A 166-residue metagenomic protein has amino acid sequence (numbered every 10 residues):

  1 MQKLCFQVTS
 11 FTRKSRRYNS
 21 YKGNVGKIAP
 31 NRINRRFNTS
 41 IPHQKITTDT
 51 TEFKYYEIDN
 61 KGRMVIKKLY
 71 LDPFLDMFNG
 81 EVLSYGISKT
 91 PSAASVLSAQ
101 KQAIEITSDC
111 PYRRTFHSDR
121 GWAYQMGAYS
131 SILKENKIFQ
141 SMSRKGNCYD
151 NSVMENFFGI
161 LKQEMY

Functional and structural regions predicted by a protein language model:
M1, V8, I33, D49 (+7 more regions): Mobile genetic element proteins and their domesticated derivatives, centered on retroelements and DNA transposons
M1-I41, N147: Basic, flexible linker segments flanking DNA-binding modules in nucleic acid-interacting mobile-element proteins
N19-S20, N24, S118-R120, M126-G127 (+1 more regions): RNase H-like two-metal-ion nuclease catalytic core shared by retroviral integrases and related mobile-element nucleases
R35-L83: An active-site-proximal beta-strand-loop segment
Y55-E57, A94, M126: Cytochrome P450 core scaffold surrounding the K-helix E-X-X-R motif and the conserved "meander" helix-loop region
K67-K68, Y85-D109: Active-site beta-loop-alpha junctions of metal-dependent nucleic acid enzymes, especially the RNase H-like/DDE
N79-Y85, Q140-S143, Y166: Short small-residue beta-strand/loop micro-motif enriched in glycine and branched aliphatics
S108-G127, S131: Cysteine/selenocysteine-centered motifs that mediate thiol-based redox chemistry or coordinate metal-sulfur cofactors
